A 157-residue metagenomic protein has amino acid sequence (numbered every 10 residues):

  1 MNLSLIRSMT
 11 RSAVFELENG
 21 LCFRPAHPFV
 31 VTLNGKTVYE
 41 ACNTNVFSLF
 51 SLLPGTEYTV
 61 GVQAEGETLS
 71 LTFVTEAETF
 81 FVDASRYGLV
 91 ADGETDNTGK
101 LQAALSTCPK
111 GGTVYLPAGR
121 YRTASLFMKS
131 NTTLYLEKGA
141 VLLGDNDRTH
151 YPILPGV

Functional and structural regions predicted by a protein language model:
M1-V157: Extracellular/periplasmic carbohydrate-active domains that bind, remodel, or depolymerize complex polysaccharides
